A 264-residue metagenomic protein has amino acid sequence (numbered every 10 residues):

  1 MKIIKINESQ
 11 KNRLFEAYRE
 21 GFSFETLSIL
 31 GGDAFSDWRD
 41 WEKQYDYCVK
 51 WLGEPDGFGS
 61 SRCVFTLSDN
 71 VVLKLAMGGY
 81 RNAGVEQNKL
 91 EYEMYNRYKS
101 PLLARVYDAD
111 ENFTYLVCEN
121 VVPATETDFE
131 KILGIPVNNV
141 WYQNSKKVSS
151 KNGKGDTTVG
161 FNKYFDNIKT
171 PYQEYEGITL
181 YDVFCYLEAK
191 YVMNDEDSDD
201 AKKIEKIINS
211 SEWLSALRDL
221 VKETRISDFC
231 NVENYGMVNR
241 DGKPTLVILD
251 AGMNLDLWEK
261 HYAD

Functional and structural regions predicted by a protein language model:
M1-F35, Y45-C48: Intrinsically disordered, compositionally biased, charge-dense segments
T26-D69, K74-M77: ATP-binding glycine-rich phosphate-binding loop
G57-R97, L103-A104: ATP-binding glycine-rich loop module of kinase domains
T66-D69, N120, V238: Active-site beta-strand termini and strand-to-loop segments that position acidic
V71, L102, L116, R225 (+1 more regions): Protein kinase-like catalytic core scaffold
L102-N209: Conserved structural core of kinase catalytic domains
C185-R240: Conserved kinase catalytic-core segment
R225-D264: Catalytic activation segment of kinase domains across protein kinase-like and atypical kinase folds
